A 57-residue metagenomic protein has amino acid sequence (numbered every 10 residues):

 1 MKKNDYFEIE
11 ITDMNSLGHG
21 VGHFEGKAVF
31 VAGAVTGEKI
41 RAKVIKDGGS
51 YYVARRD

Functional and structural regions predicted by a protein language model:
M1-D57: Non-catalytic accessory regions of SAM-dependent methyltransferases
